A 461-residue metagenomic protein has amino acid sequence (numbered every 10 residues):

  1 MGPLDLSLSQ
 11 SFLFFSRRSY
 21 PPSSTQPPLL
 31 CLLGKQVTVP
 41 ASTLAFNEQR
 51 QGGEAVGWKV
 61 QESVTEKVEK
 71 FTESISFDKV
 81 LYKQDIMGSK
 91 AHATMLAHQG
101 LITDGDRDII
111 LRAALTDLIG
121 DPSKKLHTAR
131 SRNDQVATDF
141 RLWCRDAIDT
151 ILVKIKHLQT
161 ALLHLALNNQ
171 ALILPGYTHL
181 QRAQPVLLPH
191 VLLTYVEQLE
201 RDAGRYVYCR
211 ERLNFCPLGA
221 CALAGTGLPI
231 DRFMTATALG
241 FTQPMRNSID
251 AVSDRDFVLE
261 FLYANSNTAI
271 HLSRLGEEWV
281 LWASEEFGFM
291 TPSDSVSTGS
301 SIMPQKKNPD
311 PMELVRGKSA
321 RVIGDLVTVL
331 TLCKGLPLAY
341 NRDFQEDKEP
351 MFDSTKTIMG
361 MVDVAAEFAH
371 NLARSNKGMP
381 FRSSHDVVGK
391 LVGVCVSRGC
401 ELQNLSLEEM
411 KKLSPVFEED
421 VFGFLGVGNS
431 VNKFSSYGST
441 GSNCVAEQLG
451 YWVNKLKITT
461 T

Functional and structural regions predicted by a protein language model:
M1-S24, L29-L30: N-terminal chloroplast transit peptides
G2-L8, F12, G34-G225, P229-T237 (+6 more regions): A helix-coil-helix interface module used to build multimeric assemblies and to scaffold catalytic/cofactor sites
I102-D104, N308, G378-S383: Helix N-cap / loop-to-helix initiation motif
R141, R145-L152, K156, P189 (+9 more regions): Short amphipathic alpha-helical segments with heptad-repeat character
A238-T331: Acidic, glycine-rich loop-and-beta core segments that form the ion-binding/anion-interacting portion of active sites
L275, P380-V392: A basic, amphipathic helix-loop patch mediating RNA/tRNA/ribosome contacts
R321-K377: Long, amphipathic alpha-helical stalk/connector segments used for oligomerization, subunit docking, or mechanical
S442, A446-T461: Extended, charge-enriched "interface" segments that sit outside catalytic cores
